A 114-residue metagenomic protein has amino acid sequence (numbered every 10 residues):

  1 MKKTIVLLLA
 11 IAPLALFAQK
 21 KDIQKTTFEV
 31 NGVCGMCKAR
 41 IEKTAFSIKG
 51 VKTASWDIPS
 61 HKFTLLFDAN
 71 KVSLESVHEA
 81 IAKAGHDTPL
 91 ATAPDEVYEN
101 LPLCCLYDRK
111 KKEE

Functional and structural regions predicted by a protein language model:
M1-I23: Bacterial Sec-dependent N-terminal signal peptides
K21-N31, Y98-E99: Immediate flanking context of iron-sulfur cluster ligation sites
T26-S55, P59-K62: N-terminal targeting signals for Sec/Tat export/insertion, comprising classic cleavable signal peptides
I41-K43, S76-G85: Short amphipathic alpha-helices in soluble, non-transmembrane regions that often serve as interface/regulatory elements
I58-L66, E96-P102: Surface-exposed aromatic
D68-L74: Helix N-cap motif at beta-to-alpha junctions
G85-V97: Conserved short beta-strand edge segments in small beta-sheet-based binding/regulatory domains
E99-E114: Short, low-order "capping/linker" segments at domain edges
